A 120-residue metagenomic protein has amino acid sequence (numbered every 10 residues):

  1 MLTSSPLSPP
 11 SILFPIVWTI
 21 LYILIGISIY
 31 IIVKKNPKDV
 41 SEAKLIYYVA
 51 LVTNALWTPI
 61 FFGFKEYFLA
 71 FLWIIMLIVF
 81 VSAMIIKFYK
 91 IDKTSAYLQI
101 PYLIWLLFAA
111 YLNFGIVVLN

Functional and structural regions predicted by a protein language model:
M1-I16, D39: Interfacial loop at the N-terminal end of multi-pass membrane proteins
P9-I23, K65-L77: Membrane-interface loop-to-helix entry segments
P15-Y30, V49-W57, A110: Hydrophobic, membrane-facing alpha-helical anchors
I27-P37, T53-F64, M84-K87: Membrane-helix exit/interface motif
D39-Y47: Membrane-interfacial loop-to-transmembrane alpha-helix junctions, especially the N-terminal start
Y47-A55, F71-M84, Y102-L106: Hydrophobic alpha-helical segments of small multi-pass membrane proteins
P59-L69, Y89, G115-N120: Membrane-interface helix caps and helix-loop-helix hairpins in membrane proteins
I86-I104: Interfacial loop-to-transmembrane junctions
